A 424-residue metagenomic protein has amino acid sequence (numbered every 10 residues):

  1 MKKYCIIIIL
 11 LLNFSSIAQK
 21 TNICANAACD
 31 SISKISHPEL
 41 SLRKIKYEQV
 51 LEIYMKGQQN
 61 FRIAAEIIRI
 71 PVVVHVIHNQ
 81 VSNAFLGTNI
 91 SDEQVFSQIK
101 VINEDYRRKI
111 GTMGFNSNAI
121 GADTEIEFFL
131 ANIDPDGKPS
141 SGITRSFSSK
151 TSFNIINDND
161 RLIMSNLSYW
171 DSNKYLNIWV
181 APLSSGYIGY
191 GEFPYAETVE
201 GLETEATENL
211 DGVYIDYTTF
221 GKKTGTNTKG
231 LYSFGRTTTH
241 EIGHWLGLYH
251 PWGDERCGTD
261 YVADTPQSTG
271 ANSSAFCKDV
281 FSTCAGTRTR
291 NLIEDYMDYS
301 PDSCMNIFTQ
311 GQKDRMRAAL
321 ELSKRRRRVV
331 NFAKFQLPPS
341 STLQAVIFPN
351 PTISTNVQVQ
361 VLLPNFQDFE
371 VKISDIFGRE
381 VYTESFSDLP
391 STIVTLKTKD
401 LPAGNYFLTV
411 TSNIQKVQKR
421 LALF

Functional and structural regions predicted by a protein language model:
M1-A25, C29-S31, I102, F348 (+2 more regions): Bacterial Sec-dependent N-terminal signal peptides
A18, K399, A403-F424: C-terminal tail/sorting-segment detector
Q19-S172: Propeptide-to-catalytic entry region of secreted or membrane-anchored zinc metalloproteases
I156-H250: Active-site-proximal segment of zinc-dependent metalloprotease catalytic domains
G221, G225-N306: The catalytic-center signature of Zn2+-dependent metalloproteases
M305-S341: A recurrent domain-boundary module in secreted/ectodomain proteins
P338-P364, S374-R379, A403, L421-F424: Surface-exposed, proline-anchored Ser/Thr-rich loop/turn motifs
E380-L401, V417: Glycine-centered tight-turn motifs at strand-turn-strand junctions
